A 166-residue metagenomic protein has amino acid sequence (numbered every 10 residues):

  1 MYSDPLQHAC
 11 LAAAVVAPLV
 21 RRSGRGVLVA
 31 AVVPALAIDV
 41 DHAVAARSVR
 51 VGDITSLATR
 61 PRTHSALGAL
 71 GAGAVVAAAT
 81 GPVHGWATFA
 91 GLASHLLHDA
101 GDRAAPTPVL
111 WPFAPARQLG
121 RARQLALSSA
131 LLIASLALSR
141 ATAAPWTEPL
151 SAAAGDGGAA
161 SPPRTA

Functional and structural regions predicted by a protein language model:
M1-A166: N-terminal membrane-targeting hydrophobic helices
